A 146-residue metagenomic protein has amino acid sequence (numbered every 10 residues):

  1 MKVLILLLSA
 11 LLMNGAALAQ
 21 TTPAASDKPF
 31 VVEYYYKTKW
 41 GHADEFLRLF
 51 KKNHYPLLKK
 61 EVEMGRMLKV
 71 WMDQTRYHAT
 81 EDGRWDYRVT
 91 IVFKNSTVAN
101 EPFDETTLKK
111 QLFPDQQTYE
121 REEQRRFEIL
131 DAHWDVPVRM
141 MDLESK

Functional and structural regions predicted by a protein language model:
I5-G15: Bacterial N-terminal signal peptides
A19-Q20: Boundary of Sec targeting at the N-terminus
S26-G41: Acidic/histidine-rich, surface-exposed loop or edge segments in extracytoplasmic proteins
Y35-K37, L49-L58, D82, R88-V92: Short N-proximal segments of mature Sec-exported proteins
W40-E45, T97-A99: Primarily extracytoplasmic ectodomains and periplasmic/lumenal surface modules that are beta-strand-rich
A43-K69: Short amphipathic alpha-helical segments
K60-L68, D82-R84, T90-R139: An amphipathic, aromatic/His-enriched active-site/gating alpha helix that lines ligand/cofactor pockets
Q74-H78: A cross-kingdom feature marking solvent-exposed beta-strand/loop segments within repeated, beta-rich binding/scaffold
